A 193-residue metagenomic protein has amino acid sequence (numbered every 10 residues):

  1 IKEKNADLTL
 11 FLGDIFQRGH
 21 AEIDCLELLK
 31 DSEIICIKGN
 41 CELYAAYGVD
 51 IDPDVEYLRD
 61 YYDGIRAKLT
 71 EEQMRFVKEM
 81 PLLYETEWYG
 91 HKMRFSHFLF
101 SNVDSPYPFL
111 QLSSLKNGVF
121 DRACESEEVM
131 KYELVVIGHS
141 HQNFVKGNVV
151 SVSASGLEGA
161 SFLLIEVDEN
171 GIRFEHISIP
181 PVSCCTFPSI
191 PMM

Functional and structural regions predicted by a protein language model:
I1-A6, W88-Y89, V129-K131, L164-E166: Glycine-rich phosphate-binding loop signature in dinucleotide/nucleotide-binding domains
I1-I34: N-terminal active-site segment of His-dependent metallophosphoesterases
T9, D14, L29, G39 (+4 more regions): Divalent metal-coordination and catalytic microenvironments
Q17-H20, C41-A46, N102, Y132-G147 (+1 more regions): Active-site environment of divalent metal-dependent phosphoester hydrolases
C25, S32-T86, H91, F95 (+1 more regions): Active-site neighborhood of divalent metal-dependent phosphoester bond hydrolases
K92-N102, V149-A154: Active-site-proximal beta-strand elements of phosphoester/diester hydrolases
F98, Y107-N143: Anionic-ligand binding region
F144-M193: Acidic, His/Gly-rich catalytic cores of divalent-metal-dependent hydrolytic chemistry
